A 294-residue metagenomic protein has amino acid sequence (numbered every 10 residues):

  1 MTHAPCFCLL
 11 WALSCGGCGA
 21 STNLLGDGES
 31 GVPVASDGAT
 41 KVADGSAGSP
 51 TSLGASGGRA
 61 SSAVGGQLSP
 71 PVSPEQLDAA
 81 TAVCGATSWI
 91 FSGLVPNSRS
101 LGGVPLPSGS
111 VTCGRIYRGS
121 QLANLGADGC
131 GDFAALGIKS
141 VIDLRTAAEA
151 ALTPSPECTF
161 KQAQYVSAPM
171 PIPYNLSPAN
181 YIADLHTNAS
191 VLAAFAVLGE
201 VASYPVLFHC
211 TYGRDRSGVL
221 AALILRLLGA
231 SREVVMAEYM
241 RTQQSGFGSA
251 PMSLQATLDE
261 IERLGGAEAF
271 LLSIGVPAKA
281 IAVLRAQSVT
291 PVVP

Functional and structural regions predicted by a protein language model:
M1-G16: Sec-dependent bacterial lipoprotein signal peptides
C15-A79, P294: Ser/Thr-rich, Pro/Gly/Ala-heavy low-complexity intrinsically disordered linkers and tails of secreted extracellular
G19-L24, L68-L207, V219-P294: Cys-dependent protein tyrosine phosphatase-like superfamily
Y212, R216-S217: Ser/Thr-glycine-rich phosphate-binding loops at phosphate-binding pockets of nucleotides, nucleotide cofactors
